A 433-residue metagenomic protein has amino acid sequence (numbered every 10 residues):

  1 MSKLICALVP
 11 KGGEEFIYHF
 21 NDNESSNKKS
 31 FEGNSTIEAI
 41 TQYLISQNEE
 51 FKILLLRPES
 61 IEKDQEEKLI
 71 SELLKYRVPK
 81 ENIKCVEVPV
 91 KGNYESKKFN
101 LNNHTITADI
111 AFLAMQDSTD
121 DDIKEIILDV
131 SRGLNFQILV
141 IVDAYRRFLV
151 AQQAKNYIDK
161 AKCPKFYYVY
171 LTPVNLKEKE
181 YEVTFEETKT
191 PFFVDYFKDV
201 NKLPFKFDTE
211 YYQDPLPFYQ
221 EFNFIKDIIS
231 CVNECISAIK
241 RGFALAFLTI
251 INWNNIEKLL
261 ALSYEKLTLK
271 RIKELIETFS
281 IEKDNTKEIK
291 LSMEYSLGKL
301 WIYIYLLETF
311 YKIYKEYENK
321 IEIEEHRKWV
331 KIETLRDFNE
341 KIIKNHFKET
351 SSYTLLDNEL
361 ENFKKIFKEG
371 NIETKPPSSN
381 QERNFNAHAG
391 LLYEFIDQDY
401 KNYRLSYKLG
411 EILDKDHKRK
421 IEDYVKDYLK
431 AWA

Functional and structural regions predicted by a protein language model:
M1-E125, R146-A433: Long, low-complexity, Lys/Arg-enriched
P58, V130-S131: Short, well-ordered beta-to-alpha junction loops that form the rim of enzyme active sites and present histidine/acidic
K124-I126, R132-D143: Elongated alpha-helical scaffolds
